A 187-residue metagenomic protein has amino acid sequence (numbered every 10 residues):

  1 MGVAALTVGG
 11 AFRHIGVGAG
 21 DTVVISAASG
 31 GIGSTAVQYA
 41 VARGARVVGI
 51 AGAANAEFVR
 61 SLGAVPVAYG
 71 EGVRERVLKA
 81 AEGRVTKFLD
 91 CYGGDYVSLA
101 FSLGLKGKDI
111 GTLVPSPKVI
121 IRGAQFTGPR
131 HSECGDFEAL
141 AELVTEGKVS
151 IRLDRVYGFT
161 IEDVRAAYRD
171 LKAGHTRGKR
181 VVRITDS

Functional and structural regions predicted by a protein language model:
M1-S187: Terminal helix/beta-alpha structural elements that buttress the NAD(P)+-binding lobe
